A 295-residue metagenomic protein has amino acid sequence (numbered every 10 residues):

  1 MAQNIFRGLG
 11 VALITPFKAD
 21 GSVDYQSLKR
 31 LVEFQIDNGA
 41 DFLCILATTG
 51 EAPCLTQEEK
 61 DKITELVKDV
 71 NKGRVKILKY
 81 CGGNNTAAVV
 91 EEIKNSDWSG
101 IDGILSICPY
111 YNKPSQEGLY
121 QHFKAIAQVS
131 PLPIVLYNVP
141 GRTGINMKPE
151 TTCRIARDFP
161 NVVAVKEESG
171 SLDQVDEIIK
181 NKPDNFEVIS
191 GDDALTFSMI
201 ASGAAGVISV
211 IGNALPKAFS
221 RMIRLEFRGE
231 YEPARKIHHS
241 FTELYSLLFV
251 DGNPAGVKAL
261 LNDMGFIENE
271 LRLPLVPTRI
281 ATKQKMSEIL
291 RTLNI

Functional and structural regions predicted by a protein language model:
M1-N4, R291: Basic/polar N-terminal segments that are highly enriched at the extreme N-terminus, encompassing both cleavable
Q3-G144, R154: Active-site beta->alpha loop and helix N-cap motifs at the rims of alpha/beta catalytic domains
F6-G10, I45-T48, Y80, I101 (+7 more regions): Short glycine/serine/threonine-biased micro-segments
G8-P16, F34, N38-A40, S202-A204 (+1 more regions): C-terminal alpha-helical cap/extension of soluble enzyme domains
L28, K60, T64, V89 (+5 more regions): A general structural signal for well-ordered alpha-helical segments in protein cores
L55-E58, E91, Q116-L119, M147-P149 (+4 more regions): Short secondary-structure transition/capping segments
Q128-V129, R142-F249: Catalytic alpha/beta core domains of metabolic enzymes, predominantly
N138-V139, N161-V162, R272-L273: Glycine-rich phosphate-binding "P-loop"
